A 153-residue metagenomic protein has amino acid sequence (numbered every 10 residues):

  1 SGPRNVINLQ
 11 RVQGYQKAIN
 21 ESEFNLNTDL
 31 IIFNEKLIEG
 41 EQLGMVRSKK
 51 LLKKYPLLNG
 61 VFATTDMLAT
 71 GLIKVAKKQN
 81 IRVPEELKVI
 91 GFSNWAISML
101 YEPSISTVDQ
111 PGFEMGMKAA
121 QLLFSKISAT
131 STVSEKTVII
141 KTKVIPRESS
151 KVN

Functional and structural regions predicted by a protein language model:
S1-N153: Bacterial carbohydrate/catabolite-sensing allosteric modules
